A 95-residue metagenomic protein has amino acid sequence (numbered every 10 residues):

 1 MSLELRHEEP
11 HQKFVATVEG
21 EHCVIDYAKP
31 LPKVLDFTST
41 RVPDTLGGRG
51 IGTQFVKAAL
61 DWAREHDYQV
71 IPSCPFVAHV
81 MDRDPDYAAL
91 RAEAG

Functional and structural regions predicted by a protein language model:
M1-T38: N-terminal first-folded block
P10, G47, A92-G95: Short capping/connector residues at structural and topological boundaries
S39-T40, P75: Short, conserved active-site loops that position catalytic residues or coordinate cofactors/metal ions across diverse
T40-G47: A short, internal acetyl-CoA/4′-phosphopantetheine-binding micro-motif in the GNAT/acyltransferase core
G48-A59: Conserved acetyl-CoA-binding loop-helix of GNAT-fold acetyltransferases
D61-G95: C-terminal structural segments of small proteins and small subunits
